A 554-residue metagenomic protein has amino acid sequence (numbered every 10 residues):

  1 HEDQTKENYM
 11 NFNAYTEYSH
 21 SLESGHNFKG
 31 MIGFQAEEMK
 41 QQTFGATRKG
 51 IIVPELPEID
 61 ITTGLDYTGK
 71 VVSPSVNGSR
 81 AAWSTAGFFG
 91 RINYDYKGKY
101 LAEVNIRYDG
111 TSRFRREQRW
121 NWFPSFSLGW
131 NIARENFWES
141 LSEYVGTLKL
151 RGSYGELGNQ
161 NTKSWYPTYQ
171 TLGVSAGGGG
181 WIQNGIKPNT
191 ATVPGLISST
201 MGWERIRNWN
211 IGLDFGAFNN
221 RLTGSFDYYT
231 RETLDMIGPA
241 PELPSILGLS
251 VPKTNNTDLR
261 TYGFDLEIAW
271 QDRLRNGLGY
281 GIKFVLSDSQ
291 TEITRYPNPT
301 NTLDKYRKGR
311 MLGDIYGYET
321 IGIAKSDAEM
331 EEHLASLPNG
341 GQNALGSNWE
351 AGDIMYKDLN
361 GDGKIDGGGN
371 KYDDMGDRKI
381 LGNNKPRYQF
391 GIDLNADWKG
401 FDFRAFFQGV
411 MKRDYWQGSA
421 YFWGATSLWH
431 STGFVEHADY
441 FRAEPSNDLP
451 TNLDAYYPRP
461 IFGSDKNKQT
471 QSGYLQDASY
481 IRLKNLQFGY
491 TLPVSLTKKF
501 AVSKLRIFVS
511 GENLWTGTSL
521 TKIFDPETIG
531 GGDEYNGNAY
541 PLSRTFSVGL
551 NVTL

Functional and structural regions predicted by a protein language model:
H1-E319, K466, T470-L554: Extracellular/periplasmic, surface-exposed regions of secreted and cell-surface proteins
G45, K49, T257, Q271-N384 (+2 more regions): Conserved small-residue
T111, V410-R506: Extracytoplasmic gating/loop element in the C-terminal half of outer-membrane beta-barrel translocons and assembly
P124, A217, D373, P386 (+4 more regions): Proline-rich low-complexity regions
V193-P194, M375, P386-R387: Flexible glycine/proline-enriched surface loops and loop-helix/loop-strand junctions
N383-Q417: Glycine-rich, aromatic-lined ligand/substrate-binding cores of catalytic and carbohydrate-binding domains
